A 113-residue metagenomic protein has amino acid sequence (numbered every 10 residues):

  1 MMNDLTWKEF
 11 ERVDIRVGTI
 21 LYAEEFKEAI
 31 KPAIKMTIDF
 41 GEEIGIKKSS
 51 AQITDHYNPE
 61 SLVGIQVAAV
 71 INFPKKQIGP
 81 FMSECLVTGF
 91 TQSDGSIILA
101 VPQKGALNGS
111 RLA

Functional and structural regions predicted by a protein language model:
M1-A113: Phosphate-backbone binding interfaces of nucleic-acid-interacting proteins
